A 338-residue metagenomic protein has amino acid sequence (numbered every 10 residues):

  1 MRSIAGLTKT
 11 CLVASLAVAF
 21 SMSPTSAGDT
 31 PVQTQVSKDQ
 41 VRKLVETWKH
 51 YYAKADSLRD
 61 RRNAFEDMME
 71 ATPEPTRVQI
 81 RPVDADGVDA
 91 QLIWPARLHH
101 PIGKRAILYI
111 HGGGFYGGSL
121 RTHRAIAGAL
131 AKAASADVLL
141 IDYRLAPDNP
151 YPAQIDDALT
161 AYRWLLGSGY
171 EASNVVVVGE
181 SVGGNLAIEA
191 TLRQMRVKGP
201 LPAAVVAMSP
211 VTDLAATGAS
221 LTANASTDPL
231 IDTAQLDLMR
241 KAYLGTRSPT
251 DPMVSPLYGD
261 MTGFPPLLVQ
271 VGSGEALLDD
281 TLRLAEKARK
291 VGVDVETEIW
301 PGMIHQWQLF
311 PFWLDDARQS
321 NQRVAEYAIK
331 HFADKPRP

Functional and structural regions predicted by a protein language model:
M1-L12: Bacterial N-terminal signal peptides that target proteins for export
T10-S21: Bacterial N-terminal signal peptides
T25-G28: Boundary at the C-terminal end of the N-terminal hydrophobic targeting segment
P31-L58, D67-P338: Alpha/beta-hydrolase superfamily serine-hydrolase fold, recognizing
A64: Active-site neighborhood of divalent metal-dependent phosphoester bond hydrolases
